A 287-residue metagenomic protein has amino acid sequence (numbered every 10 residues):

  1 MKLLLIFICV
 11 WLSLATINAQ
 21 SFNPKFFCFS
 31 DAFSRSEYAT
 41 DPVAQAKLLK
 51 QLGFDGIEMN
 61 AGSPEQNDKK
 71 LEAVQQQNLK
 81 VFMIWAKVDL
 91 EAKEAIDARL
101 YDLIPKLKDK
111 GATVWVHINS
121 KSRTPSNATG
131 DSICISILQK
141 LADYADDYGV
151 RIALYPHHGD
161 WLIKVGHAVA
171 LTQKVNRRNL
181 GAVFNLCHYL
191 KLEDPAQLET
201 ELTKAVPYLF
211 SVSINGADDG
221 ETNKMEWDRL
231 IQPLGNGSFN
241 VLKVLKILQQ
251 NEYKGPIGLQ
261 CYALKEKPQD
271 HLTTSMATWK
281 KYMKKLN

Functional and structural regions predicted by a protein language model:
M1-S21: Bacterial Sec-dependent N-terminal signal peptides
N18-P105, D109, R177, G181 (+2 more regions): N-terminal pre-domain/capping segments
Q20-S30, T40-K47, Q139, D143 (+3 more regions): Histidine-acidic metal/acid-base catalytic patches
F33-T40, G56-K69, V88-A98, S122-S126 (+6 more regions): Acidic-and-aromatic substrate-binding clefts and catalytic sites of carbohydrate-active enzymes
D55-G56, K80, T113, R151 (+1 more regions): Residue-level detector of anion-binding/catalytic polar loops
E58, M83, W115-V116, A153 (+2 more regions): Conserved beta-strand positions in the central sheet of alpha/beta enzyme cores
K93-A182: Active-site acidic/histidine proton-transfer and metal-coordination neighborhood in alpha/beta enzyme cores
